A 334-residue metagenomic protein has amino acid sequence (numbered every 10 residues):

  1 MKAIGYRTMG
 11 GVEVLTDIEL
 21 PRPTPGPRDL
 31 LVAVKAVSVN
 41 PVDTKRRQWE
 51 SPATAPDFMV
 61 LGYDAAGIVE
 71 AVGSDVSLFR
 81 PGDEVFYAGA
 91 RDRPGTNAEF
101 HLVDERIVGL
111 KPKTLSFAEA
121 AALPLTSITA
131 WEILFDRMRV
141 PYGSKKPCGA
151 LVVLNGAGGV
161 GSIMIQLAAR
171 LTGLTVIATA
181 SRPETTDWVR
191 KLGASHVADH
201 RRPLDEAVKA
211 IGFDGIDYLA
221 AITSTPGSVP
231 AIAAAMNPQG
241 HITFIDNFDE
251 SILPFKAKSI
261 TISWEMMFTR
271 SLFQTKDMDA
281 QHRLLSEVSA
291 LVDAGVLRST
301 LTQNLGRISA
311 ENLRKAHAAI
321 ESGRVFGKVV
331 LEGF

Functional and structural regions predicted by a protein language model:
P21-S38, E50-P94: Glycine-rich beta-strand-centered segment in the early N-terminal region that forms part of a ligand/cofactor-binding
D83-E84, F100, A150, H241: Residue-level marker of beta-strand positions
D92-E105: A structural motif shared across PLP-dependent enzymes of the aminotransferase-like
T96-N97, A180-W188, E250-L253: Short, glycine/polar-rich helix-capping loops at beta-to-alpha or helix-loop-helix junctions that flank or form
A121-R202: Mid-domain Rossmann-like dinucleotide-binding core that forms the NAD(H)/NADP(H) cofactor-binding site
P203-D214: Short amphipathic alpha-helix with an adjacent loop that forms part of the alpha/beta core around
G227-L297, G333-F334: Glycine-rich phosphate-binding loop and adjacent beta-alpha segment of Rossmann(oid) nucleotide-cofactor-binding
D293-Q303, R314-F334: C-terminal capping/lid region of NAD(P)-dependent oxidoreductase domains
